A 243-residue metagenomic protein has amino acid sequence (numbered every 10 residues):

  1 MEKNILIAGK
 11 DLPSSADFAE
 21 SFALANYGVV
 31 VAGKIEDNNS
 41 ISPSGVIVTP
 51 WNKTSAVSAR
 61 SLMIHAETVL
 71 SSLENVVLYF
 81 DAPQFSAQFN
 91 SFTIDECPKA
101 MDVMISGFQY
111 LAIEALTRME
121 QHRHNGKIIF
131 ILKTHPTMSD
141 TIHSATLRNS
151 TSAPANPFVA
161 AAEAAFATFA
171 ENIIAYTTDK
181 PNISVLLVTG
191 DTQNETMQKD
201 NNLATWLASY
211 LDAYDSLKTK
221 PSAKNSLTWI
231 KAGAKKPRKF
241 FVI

Functional and structural regions predicted by a protein language model:
M1-V30: Canonical Rossmann dinucleotide-binding motif of NAD(H)/NADP(H)-dependent dehydrogenases/reductases, specifically
N4-A8, S72-L78: Conserved hydrophobic beta-strands of the Rossmann-like cofactor-binding core in SDR/related NAD(P)H-dependent
A25-I41: Conserved glycine-rich Rossmann-like NAD(P)H-binding loop of the short-chain dehydrogenase/reductase
S42-A59: Rossmann-fold cofactor-recognition segment
S58-S61, S106-E114: Conserved mid-core alpha-helix of short-chain dehydrogenase/reductase
A66-S71: Glycine-rich phosphate-binding loop signature in dinucleotide/nucleotide-binding domains
D81-A82, Q88-S106, T117-T178, V188-T196: Catalytic loop of short-chain dehydrogenase/reductase
A164, A175-I243: C-terminal helical subdomain
